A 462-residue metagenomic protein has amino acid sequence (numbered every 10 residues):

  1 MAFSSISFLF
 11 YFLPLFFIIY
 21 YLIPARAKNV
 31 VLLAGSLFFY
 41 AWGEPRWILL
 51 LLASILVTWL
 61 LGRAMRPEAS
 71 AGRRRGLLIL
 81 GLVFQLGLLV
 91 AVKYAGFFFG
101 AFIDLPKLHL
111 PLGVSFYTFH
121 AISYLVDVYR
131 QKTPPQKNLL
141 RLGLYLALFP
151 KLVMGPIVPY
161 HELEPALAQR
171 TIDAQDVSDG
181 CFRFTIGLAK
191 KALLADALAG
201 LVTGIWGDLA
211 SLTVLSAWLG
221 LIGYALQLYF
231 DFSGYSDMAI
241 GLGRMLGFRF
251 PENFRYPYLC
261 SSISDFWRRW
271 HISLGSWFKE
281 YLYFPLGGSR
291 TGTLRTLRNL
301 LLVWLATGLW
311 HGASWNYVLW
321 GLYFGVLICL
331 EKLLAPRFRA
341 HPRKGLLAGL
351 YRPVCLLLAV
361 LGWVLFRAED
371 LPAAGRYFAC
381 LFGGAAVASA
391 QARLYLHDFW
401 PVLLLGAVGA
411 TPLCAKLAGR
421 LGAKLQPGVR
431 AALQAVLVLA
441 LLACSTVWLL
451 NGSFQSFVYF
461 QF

Functional and structural regions predicted by a protein language model:
M1-Q461: Membrane-embedded transmembrane alpha-helical bundles that form the catalytic cores of multi-pass lipid-modifying
